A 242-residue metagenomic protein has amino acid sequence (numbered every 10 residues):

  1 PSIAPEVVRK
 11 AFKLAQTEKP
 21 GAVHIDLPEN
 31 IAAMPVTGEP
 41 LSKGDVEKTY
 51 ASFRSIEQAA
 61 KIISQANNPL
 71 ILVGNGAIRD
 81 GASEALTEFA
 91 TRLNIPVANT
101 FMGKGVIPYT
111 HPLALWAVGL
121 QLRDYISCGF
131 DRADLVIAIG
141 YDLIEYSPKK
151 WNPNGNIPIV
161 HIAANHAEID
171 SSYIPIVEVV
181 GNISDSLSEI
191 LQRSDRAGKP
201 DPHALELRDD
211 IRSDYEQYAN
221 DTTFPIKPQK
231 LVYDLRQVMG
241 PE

Functional and structural regions predicted by a protein language model:
P1-P40, I62, I126-P158, R193 (+2 more regions): Structural signature of the thiamine diphosphate
P5-E6, N75-A82, F224-I226: Active-site glycine- and acidic-residue-rich loops that bind and position anionic ligands or nucleotide-like cofactors
F12, Q16, G21, A59-I63 (+3 more regions): Catalytic alpha/large subunits of respiratory electron-transfer oxidoreductases, centered on bis-MGD molybdoenzymes
L27-A32, N75-A77, H166: Glycine-rich beta-alpha junction loops
I31-E57, V179, D201, L205-R208: A nucleotide-sugar donor-handling region in carbohydrate enzymes
G38, G155-E242: Phosphate/pyrophosphate-binding active-site segments
V46-A60, V118-L122, P225-K227: A general structural motif
A77-V160: Glycine-rich, anion-gripping cofactor-binding loops and their flanking helix/strand elements in enzyme active sites
